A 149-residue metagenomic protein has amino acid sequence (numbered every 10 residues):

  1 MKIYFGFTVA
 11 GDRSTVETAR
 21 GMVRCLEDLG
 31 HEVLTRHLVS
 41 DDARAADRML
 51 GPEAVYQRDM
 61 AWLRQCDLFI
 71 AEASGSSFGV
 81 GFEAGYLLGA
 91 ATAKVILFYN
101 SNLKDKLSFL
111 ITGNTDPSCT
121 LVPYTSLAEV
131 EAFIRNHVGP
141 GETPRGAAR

Functional and structural regions predicted by a protein language model:
M1-R149: Conserved catalytic or regulatory cores that recognize and/or transform ribose-phosphate-containing ligands
